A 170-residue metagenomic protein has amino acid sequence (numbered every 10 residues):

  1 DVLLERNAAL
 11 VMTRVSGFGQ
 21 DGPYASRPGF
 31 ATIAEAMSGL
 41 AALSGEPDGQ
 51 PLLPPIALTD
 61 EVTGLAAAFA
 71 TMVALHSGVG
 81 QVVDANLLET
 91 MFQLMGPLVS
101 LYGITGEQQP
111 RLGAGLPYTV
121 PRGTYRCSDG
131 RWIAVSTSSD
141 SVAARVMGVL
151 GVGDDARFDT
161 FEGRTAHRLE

Functional and structural regions predicted by a protein language model:
V2-I133, T137: Active-site-adjacent "lid/gating" segments in soluble enzymes
P121-E170: Aromatic-enriched alpha-helical interface/lid elements that frame and gate functional surfaces
